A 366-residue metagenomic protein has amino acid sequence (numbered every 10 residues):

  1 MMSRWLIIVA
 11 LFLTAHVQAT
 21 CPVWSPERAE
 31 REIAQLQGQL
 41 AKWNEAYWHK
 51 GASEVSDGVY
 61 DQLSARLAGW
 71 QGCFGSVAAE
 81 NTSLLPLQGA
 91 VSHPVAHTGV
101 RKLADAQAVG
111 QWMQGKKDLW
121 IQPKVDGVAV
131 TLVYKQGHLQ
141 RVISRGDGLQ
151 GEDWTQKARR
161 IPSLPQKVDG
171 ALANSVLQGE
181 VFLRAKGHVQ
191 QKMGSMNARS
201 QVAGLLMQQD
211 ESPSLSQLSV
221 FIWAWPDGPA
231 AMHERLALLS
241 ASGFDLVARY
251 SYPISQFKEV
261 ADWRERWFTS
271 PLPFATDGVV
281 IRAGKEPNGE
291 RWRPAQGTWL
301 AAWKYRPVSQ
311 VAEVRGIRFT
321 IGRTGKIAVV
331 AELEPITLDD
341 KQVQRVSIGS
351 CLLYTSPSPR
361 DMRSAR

Functional and structural regions predicted by a protein language model:
S3-I8: Sec-dependent signal peptide recognition, specifically the positively charged N-region followed immediately by
T14-H16: N-terminal signal peptide c-region/cleavage motif recognized by signal peptidases
T20-Q166, S200, W292-W299: Phosphate/adenylate-binding "loop-and-lid" substructures adjacent to NTP/NAD/dNTP-binding pockets in NTP-dependent
P123, Y134-Q136, S144-G146, G179-L183 (+3 more regions): Short, structured patches in soluble enzyme cores that scaffold and shape functional sites
I161-L172, C351, R366: Flexible helix-coil linker/hinge segments at domain or subdomain boundaries
G170-V189: Conserved glycine(s) in the ABC-transporter nucleotide-binding domain "signature"
A185-S347: Long, charge-dense accessory insertions within large macromolecular proteins
Y354-A365: Single conserved hydrophobic/aromatic residue that forms the stacking wall/gate of nucleotide- or nucleobase-binding
